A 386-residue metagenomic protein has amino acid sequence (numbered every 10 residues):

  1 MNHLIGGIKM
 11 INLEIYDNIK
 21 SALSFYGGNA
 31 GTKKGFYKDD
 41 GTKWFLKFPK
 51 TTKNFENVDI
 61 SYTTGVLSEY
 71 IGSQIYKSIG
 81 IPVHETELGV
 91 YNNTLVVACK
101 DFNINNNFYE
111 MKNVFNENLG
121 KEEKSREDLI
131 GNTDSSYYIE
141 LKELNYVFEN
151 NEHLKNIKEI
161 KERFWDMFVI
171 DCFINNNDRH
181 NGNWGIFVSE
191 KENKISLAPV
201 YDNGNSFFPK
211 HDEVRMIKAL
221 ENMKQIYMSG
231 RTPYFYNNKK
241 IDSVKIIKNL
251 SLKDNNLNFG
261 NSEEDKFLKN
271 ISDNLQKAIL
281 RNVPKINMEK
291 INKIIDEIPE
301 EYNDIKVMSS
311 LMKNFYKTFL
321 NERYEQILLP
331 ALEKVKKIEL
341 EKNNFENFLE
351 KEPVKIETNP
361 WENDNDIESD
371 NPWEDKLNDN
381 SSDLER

Functional and structural regions predicted by a protein language model:
N2-H3, D364: Intrinsic-disorder-associated, low-complexity terminal segments enriched in Asp/Asn/His/Tyr and depleted of Lys/Arg
I5-D128: Conserved ATP-binding subdomain of kinase catalytic cores across diverse folds
Y62-V66, E159-R163, S309, K313: Aromatic-acidic/polar surface patches that form glycan- and anion
Y70-S78, E162-I170, T318, E322-E325: A broad, structural surface signal
F102-F168, E190-N193, N261, D265 (+1 more regions): ATP-dependent phospho-/nucleotidyl transfer catalytic cores
E162-N205, L320: Active-site acidic catalytic loop and adjacent metal/ATP-binding pocket of ATP-dependent phosphoryl transfer enzymes
E190-P353: C-terminal catalytic region of ATP-dependent kinase domains
F345-R386: Non-Sec secretion/translocation targeting segments of pathogen effectors
